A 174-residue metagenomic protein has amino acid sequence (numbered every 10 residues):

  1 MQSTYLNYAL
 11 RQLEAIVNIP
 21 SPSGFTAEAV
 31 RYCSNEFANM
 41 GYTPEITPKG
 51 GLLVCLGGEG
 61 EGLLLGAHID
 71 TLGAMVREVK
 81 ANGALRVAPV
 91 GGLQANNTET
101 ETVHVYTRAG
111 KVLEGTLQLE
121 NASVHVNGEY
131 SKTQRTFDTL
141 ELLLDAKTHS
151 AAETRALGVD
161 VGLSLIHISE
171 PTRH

Functional and structural regions predicted by a protein language model:
M1-S169, R173: N-terminal hydrophobic/helix-forming segments and targeting peptides
